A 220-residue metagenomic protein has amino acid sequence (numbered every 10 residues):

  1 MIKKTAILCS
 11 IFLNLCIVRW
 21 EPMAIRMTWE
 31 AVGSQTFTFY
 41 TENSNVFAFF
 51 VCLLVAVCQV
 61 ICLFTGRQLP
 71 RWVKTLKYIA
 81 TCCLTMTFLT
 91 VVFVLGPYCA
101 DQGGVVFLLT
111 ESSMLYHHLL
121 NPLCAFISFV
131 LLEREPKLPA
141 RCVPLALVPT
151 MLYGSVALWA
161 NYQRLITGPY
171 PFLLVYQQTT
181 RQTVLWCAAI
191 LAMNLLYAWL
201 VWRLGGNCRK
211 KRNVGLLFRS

Functional and structural regions predicted by a protein language model:
M1-L13: N-terminal membrane topogenic signal
L13-T28, N161: Alpha-helical transmembrane segments of multi-pass membrane proteins
A31-Y40, R71-V73, D101-Y116, A140-V143 (+1 more regions): Non-cytosolic membrane-interface motifs at loop->transmembrane helix junctions
T38-F39, R164-R203: Membrane-interface transmembrane-helix boundary segments in multi-pass integral membrane proteins
V55-T65, M86-G104, I127-L131: Membrane-helix exit/interface motif
R67-T85, P139-V148: Interfacial segments of alpha-helical transmembrane regions
E111-L123, C187-A188: Membrane-interface loop-to-helix entry segments
L120-L138: Alpha-helical transmembrane segments in multipass membrane proteins, preferentially the mid-helix core
